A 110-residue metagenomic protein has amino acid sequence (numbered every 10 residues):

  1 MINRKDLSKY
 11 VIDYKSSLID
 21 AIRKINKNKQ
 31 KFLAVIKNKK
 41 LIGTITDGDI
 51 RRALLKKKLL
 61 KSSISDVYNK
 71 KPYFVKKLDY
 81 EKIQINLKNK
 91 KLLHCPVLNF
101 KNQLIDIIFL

Functional and structural regions predicted by a protein language model:
M1-Y10, S62-P72: Bateman (tandem CBS) regulatory domains
I2-R4, K31-K39: Short charge-dense sequence patches
Y10-K29, I36-K37, L54, F74-L93 (+1 more regions): The conserved cystathionine-beta-synthase
S16, I45, S62, L78 (+1 more regions): Short beta-to-alpha loop/turn elements within the nucleotide-binding domains of ABC transporters
S17, D47-I50, D66-V67: Histidine- and aromatic-rich ligand-binding microenvironments
K27, A34, L41-K56, P96 (+1 more regions): Short beta->alpha transition motifs characteristic of CBS
